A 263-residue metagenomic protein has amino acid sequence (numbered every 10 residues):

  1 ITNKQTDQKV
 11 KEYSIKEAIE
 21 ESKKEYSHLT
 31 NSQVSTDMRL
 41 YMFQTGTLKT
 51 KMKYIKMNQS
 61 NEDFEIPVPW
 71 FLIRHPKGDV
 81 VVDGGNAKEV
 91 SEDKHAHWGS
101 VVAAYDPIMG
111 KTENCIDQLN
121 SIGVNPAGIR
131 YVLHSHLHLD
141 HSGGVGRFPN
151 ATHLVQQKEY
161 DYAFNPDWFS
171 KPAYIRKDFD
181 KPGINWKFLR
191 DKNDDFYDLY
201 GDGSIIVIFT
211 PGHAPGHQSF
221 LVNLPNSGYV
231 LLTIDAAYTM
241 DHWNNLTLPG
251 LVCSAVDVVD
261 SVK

Functional and structural regions predicted by a protein language model:
I1-E113, S227-A236: Metallo-beta-lactamase
S27-N31, M109-G128, Q156-F209, S254-K263: Metallo-beta-lactamase
M42, W70-R74, V80, D191-P225: Core dinuclear metal-dependent hydrolase active-site scaffold
T50, E89, L137-S142, Y162 (+2 more regions): Active-site environment of divalent metal-dependent phosphoester hydrolases
K53-Y54, E92-K94, G144-R147, N165-D167 (+1 more regions): Short, solvent-exposed loop/turn and secondary-structure capping segments
V81-G85, R130-H136, L154-Q156, L189 (+3 more regions): Active-site neighborhood of phospho(di)ester-bond hydrolases with catalytic His/Asp-centered motifs
A96-V155: Active-site metal-binding motif and surrounding structural segment of the metallo-beta-lactamase
A103-D117, S219-K263: Cap/insert and terminal regions of metallo-dependent hydrolase folds
